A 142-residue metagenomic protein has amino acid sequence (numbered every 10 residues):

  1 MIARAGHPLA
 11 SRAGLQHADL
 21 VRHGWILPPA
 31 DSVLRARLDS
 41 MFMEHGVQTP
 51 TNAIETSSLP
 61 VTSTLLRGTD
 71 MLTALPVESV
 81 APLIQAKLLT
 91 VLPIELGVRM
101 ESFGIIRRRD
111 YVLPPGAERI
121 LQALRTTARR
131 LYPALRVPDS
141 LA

Functional and structural regions predicted by a protein language model:
M1-A3, I105: Intrinsically disordered, acidic Ser/Thr/Pro-rich N-terminal transactivation domains of bZIP transcription factors
A3, L9-A13, H17, H23-H45 (+3 more regions): Secondary-structure junction motif
A5, P29, P93-E95, R109: Residues at the C-termini of beta-strands that transition into short coil/loop
R12, R22-H23, G68-T69, A86-K87 (+1 more regions): Structured helix-beta-strand junction loops
L15-Q16, V61, S79, E101: Conserved sugar-transfer catalytic core signal across GT-A, GT-B, and GT-C glycosyltransferases
G24-I26, A53, G104-I106: Short aromatic/hydrophobic contact patches that present stacked aromatics for nucleic-acid/ligand binding
D31-L92, L141: Hydrophobic hinge/microswitch elements
L96-D110: Periplasmic-binding protein-like
